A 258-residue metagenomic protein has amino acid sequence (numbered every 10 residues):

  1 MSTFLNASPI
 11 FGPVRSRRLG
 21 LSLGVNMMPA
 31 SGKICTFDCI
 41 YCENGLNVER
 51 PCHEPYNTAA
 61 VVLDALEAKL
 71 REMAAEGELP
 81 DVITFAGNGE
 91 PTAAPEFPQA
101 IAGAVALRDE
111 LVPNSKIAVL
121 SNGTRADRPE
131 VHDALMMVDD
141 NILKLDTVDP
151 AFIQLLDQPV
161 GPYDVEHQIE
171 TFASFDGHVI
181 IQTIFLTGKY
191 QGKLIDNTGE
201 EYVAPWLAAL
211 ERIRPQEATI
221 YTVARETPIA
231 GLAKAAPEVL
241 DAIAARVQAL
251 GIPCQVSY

Functional and structural regions predicted by a protein language model:
M1-R18, R50, D64, R71 (+1 more regions): Auxiliary Fe-S-binding modules of radical SAM enzymes
R18-D64: Canonical Radical SAM [4Fe-4S] cluster-binding loop centered on the CxxxCxxC motif and its immediate flanking residues
S22-G24, V82, I142, I180: Short hydrophobic-acidic sequence motifs that mark active-site Asp/Glu residues
V25, D64-E72, A100-L107, L207: Short, well-ordered amphipathic alpha-helices
G32, E90-P91: Short strand->helix junction
G45-V82, P95-Q99: Conserved alpha-helical substructure of the radical SAM core
T84-E90, N122: Glycine-rich beta-strand-to-loop/alpha-helix junction loops that act as flexible
A93-A233: Conserved AdoMet/S-adenosylmethionine-binding subsite of the radical SAM
